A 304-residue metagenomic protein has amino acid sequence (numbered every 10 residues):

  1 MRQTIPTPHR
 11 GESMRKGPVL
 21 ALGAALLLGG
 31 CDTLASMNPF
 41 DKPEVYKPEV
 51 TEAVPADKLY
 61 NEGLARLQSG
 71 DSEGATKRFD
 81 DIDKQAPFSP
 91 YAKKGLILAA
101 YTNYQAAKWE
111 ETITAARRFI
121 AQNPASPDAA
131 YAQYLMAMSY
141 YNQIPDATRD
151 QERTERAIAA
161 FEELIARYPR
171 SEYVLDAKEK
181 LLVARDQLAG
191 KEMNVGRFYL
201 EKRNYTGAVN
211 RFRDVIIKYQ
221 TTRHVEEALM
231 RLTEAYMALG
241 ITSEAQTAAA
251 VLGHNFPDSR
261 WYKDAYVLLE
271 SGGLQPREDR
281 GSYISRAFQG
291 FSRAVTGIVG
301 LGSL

Functional and structural regions predicted by a protein language model:
M1-R2, A25: Extended interaction regions within the primary functional domain
R2-G11, R15-P18, C31-L304: Acidic, polar-rich low-complexity tracts and alpha-helical solenoid repeat scaffolds
V19-A25: Sec-dependent N-terminal signal peptides
